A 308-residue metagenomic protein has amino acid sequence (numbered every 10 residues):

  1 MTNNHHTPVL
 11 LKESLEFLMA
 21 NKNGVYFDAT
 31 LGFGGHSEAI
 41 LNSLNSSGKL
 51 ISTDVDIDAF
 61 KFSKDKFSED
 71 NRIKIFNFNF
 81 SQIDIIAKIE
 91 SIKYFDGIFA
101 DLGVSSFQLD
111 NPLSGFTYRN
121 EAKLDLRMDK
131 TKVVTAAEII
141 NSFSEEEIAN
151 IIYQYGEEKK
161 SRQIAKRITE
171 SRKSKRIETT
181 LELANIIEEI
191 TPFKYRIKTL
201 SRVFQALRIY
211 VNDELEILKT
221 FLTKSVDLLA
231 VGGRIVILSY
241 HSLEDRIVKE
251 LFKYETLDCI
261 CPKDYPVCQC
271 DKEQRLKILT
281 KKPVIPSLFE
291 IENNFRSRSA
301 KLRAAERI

Functional and structural regions predicted by a protein language model:
M1-I308: S-adenosyl-L-methionine-dependent methyltransferase catalytic core, i.e., the SAM/SAH-binding region
